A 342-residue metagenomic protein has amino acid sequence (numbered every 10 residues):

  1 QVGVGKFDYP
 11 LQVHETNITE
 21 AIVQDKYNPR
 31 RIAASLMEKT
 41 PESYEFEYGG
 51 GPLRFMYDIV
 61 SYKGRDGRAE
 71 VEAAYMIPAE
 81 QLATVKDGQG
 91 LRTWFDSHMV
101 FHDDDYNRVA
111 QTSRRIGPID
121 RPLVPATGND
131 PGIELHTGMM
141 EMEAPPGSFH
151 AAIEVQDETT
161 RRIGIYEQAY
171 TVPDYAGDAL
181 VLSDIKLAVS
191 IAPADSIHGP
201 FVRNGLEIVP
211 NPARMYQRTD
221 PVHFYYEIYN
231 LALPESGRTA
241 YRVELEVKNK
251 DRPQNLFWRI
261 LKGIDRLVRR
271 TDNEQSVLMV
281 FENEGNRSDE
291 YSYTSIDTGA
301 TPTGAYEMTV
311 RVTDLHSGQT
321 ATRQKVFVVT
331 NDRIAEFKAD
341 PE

Functional and structural regions predicted by a protein language model:
V2-E342: Intrinsically disordered, low-complexity terminal regions enriched in Ser/Thr/Pro/Gly and charged residues
